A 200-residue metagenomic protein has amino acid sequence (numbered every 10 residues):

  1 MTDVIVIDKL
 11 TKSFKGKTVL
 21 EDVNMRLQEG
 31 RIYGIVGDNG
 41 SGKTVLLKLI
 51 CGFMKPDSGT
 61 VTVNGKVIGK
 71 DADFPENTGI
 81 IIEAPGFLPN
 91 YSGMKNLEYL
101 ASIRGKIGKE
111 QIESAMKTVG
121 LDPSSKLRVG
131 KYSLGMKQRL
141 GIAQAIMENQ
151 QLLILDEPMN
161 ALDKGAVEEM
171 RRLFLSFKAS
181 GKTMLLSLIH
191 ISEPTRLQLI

Functional and structural regions predicted by a protein language model:
I5, L20-D22: Conserved structural motif at the start of ABC-family nucleotide-binding domains
V36-D38: The feature captures the beta-strand-to-loop junction immediately N-terminal to the Walker
C51: Helix-to-loop junction immediately C-terminal to a conserved catalytic motif
G59-F74: Conserved ABC transporter NBD signature motif
E98, K109-S125: Conserved ABC ATPase "signature" region
L153-E157: Catalytic Walker B motif of ABC-type/P-loop ATPase nucleotide-binding domains
I189, E193-I200: Single conserved hydrophobic/aromatic residue that forms the stacking wall/gate of nucleotide- or nucleobase-binding
